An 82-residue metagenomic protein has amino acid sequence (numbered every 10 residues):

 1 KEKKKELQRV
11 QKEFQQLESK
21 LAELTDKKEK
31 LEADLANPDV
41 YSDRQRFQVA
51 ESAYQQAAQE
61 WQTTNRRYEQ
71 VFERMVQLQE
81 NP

Functional and structural regions predicted by a protein language model:
K1-P82: Charged, heptad-repeat coiled-coil alpha-helices that serve as long linker/dimerization "arms" in large NTP-dependent
